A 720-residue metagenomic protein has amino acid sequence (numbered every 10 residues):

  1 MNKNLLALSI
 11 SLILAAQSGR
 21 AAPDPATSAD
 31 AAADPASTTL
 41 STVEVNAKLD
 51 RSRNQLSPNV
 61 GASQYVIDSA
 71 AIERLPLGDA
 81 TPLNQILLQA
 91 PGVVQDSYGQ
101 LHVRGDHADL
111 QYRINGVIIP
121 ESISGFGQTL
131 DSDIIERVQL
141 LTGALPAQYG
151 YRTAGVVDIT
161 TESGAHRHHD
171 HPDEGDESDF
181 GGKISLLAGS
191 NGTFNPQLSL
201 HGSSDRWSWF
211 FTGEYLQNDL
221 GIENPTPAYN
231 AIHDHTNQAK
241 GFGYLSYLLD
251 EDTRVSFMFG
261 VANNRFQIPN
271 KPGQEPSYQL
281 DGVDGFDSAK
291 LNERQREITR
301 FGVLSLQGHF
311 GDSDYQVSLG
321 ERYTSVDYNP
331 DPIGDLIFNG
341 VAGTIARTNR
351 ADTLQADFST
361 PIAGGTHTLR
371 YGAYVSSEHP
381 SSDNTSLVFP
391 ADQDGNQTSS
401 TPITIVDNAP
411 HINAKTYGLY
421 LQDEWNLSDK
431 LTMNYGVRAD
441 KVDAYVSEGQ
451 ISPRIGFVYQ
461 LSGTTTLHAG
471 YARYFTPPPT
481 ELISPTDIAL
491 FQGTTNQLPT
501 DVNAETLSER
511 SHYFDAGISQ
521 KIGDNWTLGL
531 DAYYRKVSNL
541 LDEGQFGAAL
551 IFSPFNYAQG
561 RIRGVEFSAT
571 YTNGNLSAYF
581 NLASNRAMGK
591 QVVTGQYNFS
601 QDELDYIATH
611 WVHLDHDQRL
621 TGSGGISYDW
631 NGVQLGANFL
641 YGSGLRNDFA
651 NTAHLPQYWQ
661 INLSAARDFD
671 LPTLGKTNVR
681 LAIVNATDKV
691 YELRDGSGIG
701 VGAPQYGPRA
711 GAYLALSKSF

Functional and structural regions predicted by a protein language model:
A21-L75, A108, T142, H309: Short, acidic, small-residue-rich periplasmic hinge/interaction motif at the N-terminus of Gram-negative outer-membrane
T42, H201, S246-D250, H610-F720: Conserved C-terminal beta-signal and adjacent last beta-strands/turns of outer-membrane beta-barrel proteins
L83-I86, L101, G125-F126, L140 (+2 more regions): N-terminal periplasmic accessory domains that precede and gate Gram-negative outer-membrane beta-barrel machines
V117-A144: Short acidic/polar hinge/loop motifs at secondary-structure boundaries that mediate gating or recognition
A188-Q217, A228-P269, R294-G311, A363-G364 (+1 more regions): Transmembrane beta-barrel wall of Gram-negative outer-membrane proteins
R265, K271-P276, Y445, Y459 (+5 more regions): Surface-exposed extracellular loop regions of Gram-negative outer-membrane beta-barrel proteins, predominantly
D314-P330, Q460, A504-G574, A583 (+2 more regions): Membrane-embedded beta-barrel scaffold of Gram-negative outer-membrane proteins
N426-S428, G529-K536, S553-N647, S717: Gram-negative outer-membrane beta-barrel transporters
